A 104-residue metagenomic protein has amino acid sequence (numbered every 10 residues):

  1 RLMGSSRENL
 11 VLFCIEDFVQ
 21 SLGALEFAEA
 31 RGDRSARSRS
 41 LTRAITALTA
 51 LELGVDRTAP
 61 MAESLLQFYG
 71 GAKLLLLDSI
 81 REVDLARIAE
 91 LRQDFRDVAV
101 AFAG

Functional and structural regions predicted by a protein language model:
R1-F27, R31, R87: Core of compact, soluble alpha-helical bundle domains
M3-V11, A36-R39, R81, D94: Alpha-helical membrane-protein topology signature
F18, T58-G71: Short, well-ordered alpha-helical segments that carry or flank key catalytic/ligand-binding motifs at enzyme/regulatory
E26-E29, L51-D56, I80: Membrane-helix exit/interface motif
F27-T49: Alpha-helical segments in soluble extracytoplasmic regions
S38-T42, E63-Q67, I88-Q93: Short, charged, amphipathic alpha-helical segments
L76-R92: Amphipathic, charged alpha-helical scaffolds that flank and support histidine-based chemistry in signaling
R87-G104: Preference for long, well-ordered alpha-helical segments
